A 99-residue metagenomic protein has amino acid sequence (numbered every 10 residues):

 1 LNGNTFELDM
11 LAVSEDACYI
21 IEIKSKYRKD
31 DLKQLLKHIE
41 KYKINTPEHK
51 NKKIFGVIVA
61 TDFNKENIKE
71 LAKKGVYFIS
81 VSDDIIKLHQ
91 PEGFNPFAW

Functional and structural regions predicted by a protein language model:
L1-N2: A short acidic/basic microdomain associated with nuclease active sites
T5, D30, E66: Charged, alpha-helix-enriched surfaces in structured cytosolic catalytic cores of large nucleotide-utilizing machines
L8-D31, L35-L36, E40: Conserved catalytic cores of phosphodiester-cleaving nucleases, focusing on short active-site segments
D9, K53-I54: Short secondary-structure boundary micro-motifs
A17, N51-K53: A general structural motif
I23, I39-K41, P47-N51, D83-L88: Short, surface-exposed, polar/charged, turn-prone segments marking secondary-structure boundaries
D31-T46, G56-A60: Short, charged, amphipathic alpha-helix that recurs within catalytic cores of restriction-modification and other
I54-W99: Domain-level recognition of nuclease-like catalytic cores that cleave nucleotide substrates
